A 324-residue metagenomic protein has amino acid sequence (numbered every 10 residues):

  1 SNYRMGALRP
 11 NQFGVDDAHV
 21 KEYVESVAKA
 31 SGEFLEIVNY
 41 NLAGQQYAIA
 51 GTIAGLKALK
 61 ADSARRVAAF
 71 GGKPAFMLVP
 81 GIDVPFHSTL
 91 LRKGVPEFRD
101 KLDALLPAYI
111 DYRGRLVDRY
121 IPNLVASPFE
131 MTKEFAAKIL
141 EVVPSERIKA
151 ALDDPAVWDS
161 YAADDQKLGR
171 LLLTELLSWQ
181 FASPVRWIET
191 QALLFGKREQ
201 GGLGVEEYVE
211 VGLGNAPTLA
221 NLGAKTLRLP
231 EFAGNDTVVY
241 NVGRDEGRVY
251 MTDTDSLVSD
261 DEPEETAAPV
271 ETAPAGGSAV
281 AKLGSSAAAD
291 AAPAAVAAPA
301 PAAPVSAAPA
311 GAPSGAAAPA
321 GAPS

Functional and structural regions predicted by a protein language model:
S1, S26-E36: Short amphipathic beta-strand starts and helix->beta connectors
S1-H19, G204-V249, D253, L257-V258: FabD-like malonyl-/acyl-CoA
Q12, G51-A58: Helix N-cap motif at beta-to-alpha junctions
H19-E25, L56-A68: Short amphipathic alpha-helices in soluble, non-transmembrane regions that often serve as interface/regulatory elements
E36-L42, Y112-R113: Short beta-strand
Q45-A50: A generic structural motif
A68-E207, A216, K225-E231, S259: Acyltransferase
E262-P323: Long, low-complexity intrinsically disordered regions
